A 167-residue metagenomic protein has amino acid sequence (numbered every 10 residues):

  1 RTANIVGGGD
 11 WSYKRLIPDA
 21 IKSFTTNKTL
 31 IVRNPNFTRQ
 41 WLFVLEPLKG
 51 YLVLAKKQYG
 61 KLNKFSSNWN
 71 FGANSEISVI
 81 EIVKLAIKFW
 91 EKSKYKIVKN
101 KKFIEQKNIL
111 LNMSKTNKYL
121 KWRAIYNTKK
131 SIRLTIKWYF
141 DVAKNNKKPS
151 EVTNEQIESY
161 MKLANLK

Functional and structural regions predicted by a protein language model:
R1, D19-T26: Active-site Tyr-X1-5-Lys
R1-L16, T38: Flexible, glycine-rich beta-alpha linker
F24-K167: C-terminal substrate-binding subdomain of Rossmann-fold SDR/epimerase-dehydratase oxidoreductases
